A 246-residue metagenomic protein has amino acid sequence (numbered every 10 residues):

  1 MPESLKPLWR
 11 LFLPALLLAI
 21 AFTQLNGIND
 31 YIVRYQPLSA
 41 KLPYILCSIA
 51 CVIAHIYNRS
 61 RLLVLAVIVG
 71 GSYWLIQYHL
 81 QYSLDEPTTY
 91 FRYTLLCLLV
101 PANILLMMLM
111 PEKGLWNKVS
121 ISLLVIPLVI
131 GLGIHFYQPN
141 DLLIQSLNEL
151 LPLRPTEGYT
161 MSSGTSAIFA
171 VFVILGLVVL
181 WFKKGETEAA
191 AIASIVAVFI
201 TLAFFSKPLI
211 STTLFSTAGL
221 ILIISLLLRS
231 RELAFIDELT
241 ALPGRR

Functional and structural regions predicted by a protein language model:
P2-L228: Regulatory sensory/coupling modules that transmit signals to nucleotide-handling catalytic cores
L233-R246: Conserved nucleotide-binding and Mg2+-coordinating catalytic segments in signaling enzymes
